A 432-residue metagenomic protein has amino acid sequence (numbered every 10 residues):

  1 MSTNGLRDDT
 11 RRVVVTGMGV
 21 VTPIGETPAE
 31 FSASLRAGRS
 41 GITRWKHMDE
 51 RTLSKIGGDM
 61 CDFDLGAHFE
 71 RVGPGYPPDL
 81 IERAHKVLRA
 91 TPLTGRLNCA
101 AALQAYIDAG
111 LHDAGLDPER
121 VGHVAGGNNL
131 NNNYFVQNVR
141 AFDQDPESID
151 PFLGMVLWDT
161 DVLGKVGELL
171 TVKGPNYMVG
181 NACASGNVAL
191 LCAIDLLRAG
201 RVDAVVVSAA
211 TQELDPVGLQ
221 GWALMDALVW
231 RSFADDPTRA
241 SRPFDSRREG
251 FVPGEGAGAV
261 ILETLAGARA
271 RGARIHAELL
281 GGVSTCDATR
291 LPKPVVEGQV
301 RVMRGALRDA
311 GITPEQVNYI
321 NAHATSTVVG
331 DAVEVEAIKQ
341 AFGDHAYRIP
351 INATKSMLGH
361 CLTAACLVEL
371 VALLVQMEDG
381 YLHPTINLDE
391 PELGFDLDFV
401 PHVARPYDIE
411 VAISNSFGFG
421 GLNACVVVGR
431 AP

Functional and structural regions predicted by a protein language model:
M1-A84, A109, A266-E278, V371-T385 (+2 more regions): ACP-dependent fatty acid/polyketide chain-elongation machinery
M1-V15, D113-P118, A310-Q316, Y347 (+1 more regions): Flexible, low-complexity linker/loop segments at domain and module junctions
S2-T10, R44-A100, N129-C192, R201 (+2 more regions): Conserved catalytic cysteine-centered active-site region of acyl-thioester-dependent Claisen-condensing enzymes
R12-T16, R39-R44, F233-A310, Y319: Condensing-enzyme catalytic core mediating Claisen C-C bond formation in acyl metabolism
V15-G17, L35, A102, H123 (+9 more regions): Conserved small-residue
K46, R201-E249, G281-V296, A324-D331 (+1 more regions): Acyl-CoA/ACP chain-elongation machinery
N98-L111, D159-V162, G167-L170, N176-T211 (+4 more regions): Active-site-proximal alpha-helical scaffold in enzymes
A105-D117, L169, A268-I275, M303-Y319 (+1 more regions): Phosphate/pyrophosphate-binding loops at sites that engage ATP/ADP/AMP, CoA/4′-phosphopantetheine, polyphosphate
